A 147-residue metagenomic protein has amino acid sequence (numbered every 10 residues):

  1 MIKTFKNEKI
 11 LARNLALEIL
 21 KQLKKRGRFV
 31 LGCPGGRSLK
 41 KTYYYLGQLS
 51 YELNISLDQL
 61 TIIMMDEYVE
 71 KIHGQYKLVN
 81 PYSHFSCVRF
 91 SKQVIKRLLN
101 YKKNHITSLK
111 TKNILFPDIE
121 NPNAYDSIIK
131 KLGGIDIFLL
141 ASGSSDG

Functional and structural regions predicted by a protein language model:
M1, I10-A12, I55-A141: Ligand-binding beta-strand-loop-alpha-helix segment within the catalytic cores of soluble metabolic enzymes
M1-L31, G47, Y51: N-terminal glycine-/serine-/threonine-rich phosphate-binding loop
V30-G32, L115-F116: Short catalytic-loop micro-motif centered on adjacent basic/acidic residues
C33-S38, S142-S144: Glycine-rich beta-strand-to-loop/alpha-helix junction loops that act as flexible
G36-K40, E67-V69: Short active-site-proximal "capping" loops at secondary-structure junctions
G147: Short glycine-rich, flexible loops that bind phosphorylated cofactors or substrates
